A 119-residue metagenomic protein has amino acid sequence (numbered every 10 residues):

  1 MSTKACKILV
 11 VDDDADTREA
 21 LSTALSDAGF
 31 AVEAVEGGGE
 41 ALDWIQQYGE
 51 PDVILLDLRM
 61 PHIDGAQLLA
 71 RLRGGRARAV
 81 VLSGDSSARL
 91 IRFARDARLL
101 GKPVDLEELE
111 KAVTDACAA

Functional and structural regions predicted by a protein language model:
M1-L9, A88, D105-A119: Non-catalytic signal-transmission and effector/linker regions of two-component phosphorelay proteins
E19-D27: Charged docking surfaces used in two-component/phosphorelay signaling
A34-D43, G65: Helix N-cap/capping motif at the beta->alpha junctions
D43, A66-A77: Short amphipathic alpha-helix used as the core "switch/output" element in two-component signaling
D57: Active-site residues of response regulator receiver
M60: Receiver (REC) domain active-site loop signature in two-component systems and cognate sites in sensor histidine kinases
A77, L82-G84: Hydrophobic/aromatic residues positioned on beta-strands within the core alpha/beta folds
K102: A Lys-centered signature of the CheY-like receiver
